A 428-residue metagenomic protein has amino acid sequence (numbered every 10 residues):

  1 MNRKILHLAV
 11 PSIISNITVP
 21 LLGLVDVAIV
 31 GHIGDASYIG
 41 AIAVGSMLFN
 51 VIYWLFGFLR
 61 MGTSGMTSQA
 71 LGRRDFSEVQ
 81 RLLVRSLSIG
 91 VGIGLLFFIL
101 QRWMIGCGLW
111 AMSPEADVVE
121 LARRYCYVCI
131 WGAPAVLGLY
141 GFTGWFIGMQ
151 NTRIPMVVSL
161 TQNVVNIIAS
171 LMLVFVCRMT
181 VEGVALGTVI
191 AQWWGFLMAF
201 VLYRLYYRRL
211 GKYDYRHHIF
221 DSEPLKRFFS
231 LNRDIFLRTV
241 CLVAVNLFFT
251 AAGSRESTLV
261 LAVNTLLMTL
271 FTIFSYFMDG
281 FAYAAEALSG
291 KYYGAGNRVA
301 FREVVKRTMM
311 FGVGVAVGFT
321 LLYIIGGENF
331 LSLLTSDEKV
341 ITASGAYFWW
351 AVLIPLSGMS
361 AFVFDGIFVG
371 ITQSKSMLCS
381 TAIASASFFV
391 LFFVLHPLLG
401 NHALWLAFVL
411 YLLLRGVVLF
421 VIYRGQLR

Functional and structural regions predicted by a protein language model:
M1-A9, T67-P134, V165, V176-F236 (+2 more regions): Short alpha-helical transmembrane segments in multi-pass integral membrane proteins
M1-I33, M47-G62, M66, V91-F98 (+5 more regions): N-terminal transmembrane alpha-helices
H7-D26, V128, L139, T161-Q162 (+4 more regions): Transmembrane helical elements of multi-pass membrane transporters/channels
L21-G40, L109-A116, M172-M179, V240-I273 (+3 more regions): Helix-terminus/linker motif at the lipid-water interface of multi-pass membrane proteins
L24-A28, G141-W145, I167-M172, F200 (+6 more regions): Alpha-helical transmembrane segments of multipass membrane proteins
I39-I99, V136-P155, V263-I325, M359-T372 (+1 more regions): Small-residue-rich hydrophobic transmembrane alpha-helices
R60, V128-G148, P155-N166, V184-F200 (+4 more regions): Short runs within selected transmembrane alpha-helices of multi-pass transporters and secretion channels
